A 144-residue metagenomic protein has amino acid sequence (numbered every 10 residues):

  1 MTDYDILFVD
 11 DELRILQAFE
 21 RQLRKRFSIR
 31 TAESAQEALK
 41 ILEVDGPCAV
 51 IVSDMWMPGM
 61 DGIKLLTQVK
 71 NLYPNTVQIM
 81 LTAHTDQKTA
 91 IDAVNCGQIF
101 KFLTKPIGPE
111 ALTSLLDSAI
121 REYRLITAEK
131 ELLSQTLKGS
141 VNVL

Functional and structural regions predicted by a protein language model:
Y4, L13-T31: Two-component/phosphorelay signaling modules centered on CheY-like receiver
D10, D54, T82: Active-site residues of response regulator receiver
L13-R14, T31-K40, G62: Helix N-cap/capping motif at the beta->alpha junctions
K40, I63-N75, D92-N95: Short amphipathic alpha-helix used as the core "switch/output" element in two-component signaling
G46-V52: Active-site beta3 strand of CheY-like receiver
M57: Receiver (REC) domain active-site loop signature in two-component systems and cognate sites in sensor histidine kinases
T85-K88, P106-L116: C-terminal output helix
L115-L144: Acidic/His-rich, divalent-metal-binding segments that scaffold phosphate/diphosphate chemistry
